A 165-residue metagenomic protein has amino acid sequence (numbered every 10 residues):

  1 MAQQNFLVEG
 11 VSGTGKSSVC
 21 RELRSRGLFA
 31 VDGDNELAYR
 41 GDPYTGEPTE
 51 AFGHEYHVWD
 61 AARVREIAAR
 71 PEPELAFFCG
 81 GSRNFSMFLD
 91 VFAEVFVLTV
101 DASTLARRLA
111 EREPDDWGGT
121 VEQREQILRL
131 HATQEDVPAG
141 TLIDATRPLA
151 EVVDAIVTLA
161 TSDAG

Functional and structural regions predicted by a protein language model:
V8: Hydrophobic anchor at the beta1->P-loop junction of P-loop NTPases
G15: Conserved glycine(s) of the Walker
S18: Conserved Walker
R21-R65: Conserved substrate/cofactor phosphate-moiety recognition/catalytic segment in nucleotide-dependent phosphotransferases
E72-F77: Loop/turn-to-beta-strand initiation segments
G80-N84: Short, polar loop motifs at secondary-structure junctions
F85, P114-G165: Small-molecule kinase domains that catalyze NTP-dependent phosphoryl transfer to phosphate-bearing small molecules
V91-E111: Conserved phosphate-donor/acceptor-positioning beta-strand/loop module used by diverse small-molecule
